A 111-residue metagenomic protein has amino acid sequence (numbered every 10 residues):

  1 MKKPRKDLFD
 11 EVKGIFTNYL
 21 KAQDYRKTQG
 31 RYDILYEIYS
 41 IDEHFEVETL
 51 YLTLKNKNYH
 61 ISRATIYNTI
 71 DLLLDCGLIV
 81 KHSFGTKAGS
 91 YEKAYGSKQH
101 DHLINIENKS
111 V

Functional and structural regions predicted by a protein language model:
M1-D24: N-terminal leader segment of winged-helix/HTH proteins
Y25, Y39-D42, N56-K57: Short helix-capping/hinge SLiMs at alpha-helix to coil transitions
Y32-E37: Pre-recognition alpha-helix immediately N-terminal to the DNA-recognition helix within helix-turn-helix or winged-helix
T49-K55, I66: A short acidic, leucine-rich amphipathic alpha-helix
I66-C76: Basic amphipathic alpha-helical segments that dock to polyanions
D75-V111: Non-DNA-binding regulatory cores of transcription-related proteins, predominantly C-terminal effector-binding
